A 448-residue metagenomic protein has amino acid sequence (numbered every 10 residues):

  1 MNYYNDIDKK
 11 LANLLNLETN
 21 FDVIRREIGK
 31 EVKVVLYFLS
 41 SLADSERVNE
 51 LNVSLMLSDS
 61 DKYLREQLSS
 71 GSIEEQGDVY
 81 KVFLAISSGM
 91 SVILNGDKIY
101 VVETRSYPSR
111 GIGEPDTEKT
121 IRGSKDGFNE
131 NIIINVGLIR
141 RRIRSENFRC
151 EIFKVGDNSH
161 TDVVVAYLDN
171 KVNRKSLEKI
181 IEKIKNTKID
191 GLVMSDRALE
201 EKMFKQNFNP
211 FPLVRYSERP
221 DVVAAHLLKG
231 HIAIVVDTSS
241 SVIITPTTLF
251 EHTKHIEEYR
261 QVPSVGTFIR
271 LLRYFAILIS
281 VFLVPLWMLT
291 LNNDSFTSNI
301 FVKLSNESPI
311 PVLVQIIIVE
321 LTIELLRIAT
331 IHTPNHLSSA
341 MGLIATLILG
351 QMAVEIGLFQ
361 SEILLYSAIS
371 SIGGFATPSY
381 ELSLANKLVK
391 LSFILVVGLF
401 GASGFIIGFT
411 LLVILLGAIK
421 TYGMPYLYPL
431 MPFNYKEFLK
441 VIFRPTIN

Functional and structural regions predicted by a protein language model:
M1-L286, T290-F296, F301, L416-N448: Membrane-embedded alpha-helical signal segments
R144, K185, R327, V354 (+1 more regions): Short polybasic/polar patches that bind polyanions
N158, V242, M341, A368 (+1 more regions): Positions that flank functional sites
V236-T238, N335, F400: Active-site proximal loops enriched in glycine and acidic residues that flank catalytic Cys/His/Asp and coordinate
T248-F393: Transmembrane alpha-helical segments that form the functional core of multipass membrane systems
S264, S361-I363, S367-N448: Hydrophobic alpha-helical transmembrane segments of membrane transport and translocation systems, primarily multi-pass
